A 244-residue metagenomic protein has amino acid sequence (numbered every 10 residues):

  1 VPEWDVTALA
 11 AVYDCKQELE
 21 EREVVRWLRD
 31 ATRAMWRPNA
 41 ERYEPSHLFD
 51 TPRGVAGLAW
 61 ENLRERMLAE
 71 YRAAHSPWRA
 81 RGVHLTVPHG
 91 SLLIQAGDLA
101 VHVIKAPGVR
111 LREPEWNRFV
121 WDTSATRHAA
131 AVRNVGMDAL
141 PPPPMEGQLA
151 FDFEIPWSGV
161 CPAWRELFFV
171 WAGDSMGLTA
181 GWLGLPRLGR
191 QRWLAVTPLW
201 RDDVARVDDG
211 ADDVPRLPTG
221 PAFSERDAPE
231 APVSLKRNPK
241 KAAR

Functional and structural regions predicted by a protein language model:
V1-L58: Interdomain/boundary linker segments immediately adjacent to catalytic/signaling cores
T32, G82, A96-L111, R118-F119 (+4 more regions): Generic preference for hydrophobic/aromatic residues in regular secondary structure cores
R42, H47, V55-G82: Short N-terminal edge-element motif at the start of the domain
L68-E154: A short, conserved, highly charged catalytic patch centered on acidic carboxylates
W157-R244: Glycine-rich, aromatic-bearing surface loops/beta-hairpins
